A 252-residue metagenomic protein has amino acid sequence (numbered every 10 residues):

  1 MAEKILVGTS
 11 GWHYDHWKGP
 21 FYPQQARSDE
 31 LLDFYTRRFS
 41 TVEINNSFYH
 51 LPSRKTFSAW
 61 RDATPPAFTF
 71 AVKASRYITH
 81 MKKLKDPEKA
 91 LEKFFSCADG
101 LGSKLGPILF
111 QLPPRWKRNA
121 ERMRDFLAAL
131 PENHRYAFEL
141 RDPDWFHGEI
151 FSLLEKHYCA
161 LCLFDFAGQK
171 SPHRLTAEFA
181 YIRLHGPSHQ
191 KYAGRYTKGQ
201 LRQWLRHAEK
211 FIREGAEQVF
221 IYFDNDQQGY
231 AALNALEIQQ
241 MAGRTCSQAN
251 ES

Functional and structural regions predicted by a protein language model:
M1-S252: Residues lining hydrophobic/aromatic ligand-binding pockets adjacent to catalytic sites
